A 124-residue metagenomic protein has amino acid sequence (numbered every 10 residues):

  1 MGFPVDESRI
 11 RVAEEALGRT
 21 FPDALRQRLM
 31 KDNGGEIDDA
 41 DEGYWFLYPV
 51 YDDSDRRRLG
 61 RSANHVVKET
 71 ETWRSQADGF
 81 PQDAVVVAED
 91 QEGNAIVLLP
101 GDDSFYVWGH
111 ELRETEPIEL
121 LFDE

Functional and structural regions predicted by a protein language model:
M1-N94: A surface-exposed partner-binding patch
E69-T70, P100, L121: Compositionally biased, intrinsically disordered low-complexity segments
A88-E89, P100, G109: Pocket-edge structural micro-motifs
N94-P100: Broad, structure-driven detector of short, well-ordered beta-strand segments within folded domains
F105-V107: Short, compact, well-ordered microdomains
E111-E124: Compact, glycine/acidic-enriched structural inserts
